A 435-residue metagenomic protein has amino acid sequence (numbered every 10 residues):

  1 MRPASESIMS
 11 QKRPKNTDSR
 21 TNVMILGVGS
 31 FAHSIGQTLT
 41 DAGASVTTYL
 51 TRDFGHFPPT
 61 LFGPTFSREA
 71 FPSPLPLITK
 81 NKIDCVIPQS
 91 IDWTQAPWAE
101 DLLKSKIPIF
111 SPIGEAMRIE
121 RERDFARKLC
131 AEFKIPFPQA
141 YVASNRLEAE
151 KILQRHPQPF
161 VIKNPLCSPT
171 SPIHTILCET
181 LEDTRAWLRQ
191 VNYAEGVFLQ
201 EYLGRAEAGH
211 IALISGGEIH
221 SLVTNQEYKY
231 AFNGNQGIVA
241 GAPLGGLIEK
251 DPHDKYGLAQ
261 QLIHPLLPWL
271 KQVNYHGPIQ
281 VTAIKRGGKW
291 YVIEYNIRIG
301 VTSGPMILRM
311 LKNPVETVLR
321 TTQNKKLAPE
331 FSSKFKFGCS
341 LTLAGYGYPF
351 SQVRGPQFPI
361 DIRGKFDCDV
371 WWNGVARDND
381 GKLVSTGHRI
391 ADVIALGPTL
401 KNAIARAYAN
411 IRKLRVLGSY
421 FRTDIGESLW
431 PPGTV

Functional and structural regions predicted by a protein language model:
R2-E115, L147: ATP-binding N-terminal substructure of ATP-dependent carboxylate-amine bond-forming enzymes
I107, S111-T175, A344: A conserved helix-loop-beta module that forms one wall/lid of the active-site cleft in ATP-utilizing catalytic domains
F137-A140, P159-W187, V197-F198, G204-I211 (+2 more regions): Glycine-rich phosphate-binding loop of ATP-grasp-fold ATP-dependent ligases
V191-G196, L203-K250, A259-V292, N296-S303 (+1 more regions): Phosphate-binding core of ATP-grasp and ATP-grasp-like enzymes
A259-Q280, N296-D367, D378: Active-site "cap" helix and flanking loop/linker of ATP-utilizing ligase/carboxylase catalytic domains
F358-D392: Generic long, charged, amphipathic alpha-helical segments
N379-D380, S385-V435: Generic C-terminus detector
